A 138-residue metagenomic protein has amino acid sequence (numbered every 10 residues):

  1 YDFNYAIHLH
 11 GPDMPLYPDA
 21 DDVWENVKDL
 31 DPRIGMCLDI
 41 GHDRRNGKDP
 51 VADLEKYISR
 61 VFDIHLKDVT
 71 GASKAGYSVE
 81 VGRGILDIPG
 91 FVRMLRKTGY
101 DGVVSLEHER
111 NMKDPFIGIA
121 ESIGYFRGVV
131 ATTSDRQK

Functional and structural regions predicted by a protein language model:
D2-P15, C37-L38, R45: Aromatic-lined carbohydrate-recognition surfaces of secreted/lumenal glycan-active proteins
Y17-K138: Histidine-acidic metal/acid-base catalytic patches
